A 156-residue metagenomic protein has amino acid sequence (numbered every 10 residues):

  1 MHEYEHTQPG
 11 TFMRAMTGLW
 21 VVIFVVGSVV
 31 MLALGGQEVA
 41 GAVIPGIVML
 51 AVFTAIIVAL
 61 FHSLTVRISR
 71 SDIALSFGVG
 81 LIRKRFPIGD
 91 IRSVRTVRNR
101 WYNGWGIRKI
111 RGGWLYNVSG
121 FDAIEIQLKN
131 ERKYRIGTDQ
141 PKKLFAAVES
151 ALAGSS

Functional and structural regions predicted by a protein language model:
M1-V39, L115, F121-A123, K133 (+3 more regions): N-terminal membrane-targeting/pre-transmembrane regions
G27-M31, F53-L60: Structural signal for membrane-spanning alpha-helices in multi-pass inner-membrane proteins, emphasizing helix cores
E38-M49: Hydrophobic alpha-helical transmembrane segments
M49, I56-I57, Q127: Short hydrophobic/aromatic segments of transmembrane alpha-helices and their interfaces
I56-D72, S76: Transmembrane-cytosolic junction motif
L60, S76-Q140: Non-transmembrane, membrane-adjacent beta-strand/coil modules in membrane-associated proteins and peripheral
G89-S93, A146-G154: Replace "anionic and nucleotidyl ligands
